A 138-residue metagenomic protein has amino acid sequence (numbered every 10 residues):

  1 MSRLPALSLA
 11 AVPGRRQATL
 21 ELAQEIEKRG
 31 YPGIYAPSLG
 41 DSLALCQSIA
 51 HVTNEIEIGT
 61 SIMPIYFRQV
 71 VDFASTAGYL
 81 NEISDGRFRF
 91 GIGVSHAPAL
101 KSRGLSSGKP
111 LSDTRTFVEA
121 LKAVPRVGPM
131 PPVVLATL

Functional and structural regions predicted by a protein language model:
M1-T60: N-terminal beta1-alpha1-beta2 module of alpha/beta enzyme domains
S2-V12, F67-P129: Flexible, glycine-rich active-site loops centered on histidine and acidic residues that chelate a metal or position
L43-M63, F67, D113-V124: Alpha-helix-loop-beta-strand connector modules within alpha/beta enzyme cores
M63, G93-S95, L138: Beta-hairpin (beta-strand-turn-beta-strand) motif
P132-L138: Short beta-strand-to-loop elements that line the ligand-binding cleft of bilobed periplasmic-binding protein-like
